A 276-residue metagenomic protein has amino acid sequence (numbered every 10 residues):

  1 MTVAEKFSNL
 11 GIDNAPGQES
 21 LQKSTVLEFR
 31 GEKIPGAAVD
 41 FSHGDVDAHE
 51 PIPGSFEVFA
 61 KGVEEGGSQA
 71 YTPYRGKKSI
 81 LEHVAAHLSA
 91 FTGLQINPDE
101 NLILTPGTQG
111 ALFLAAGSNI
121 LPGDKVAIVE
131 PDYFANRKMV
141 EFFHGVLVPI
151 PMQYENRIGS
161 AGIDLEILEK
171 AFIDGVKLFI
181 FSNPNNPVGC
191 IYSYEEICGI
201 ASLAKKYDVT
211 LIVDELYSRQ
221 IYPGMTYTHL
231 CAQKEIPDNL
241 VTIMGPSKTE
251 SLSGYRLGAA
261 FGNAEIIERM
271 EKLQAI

Functional and structural regions predicted by a protein language model:
A4, D13-P106, L114: N-terminal small-domain helix-loop-helix segment of the aminotransferase-like
A37-F41, A127, V148, I212 (+2 more regions): Hydrophobic/aromatic beta-strand patches that form the interior of the parallel beta-sheet core in alpha/beta enzyme
P51, G189, S251-G254: Active-site helix-initiating loop/hinge in glycosyltransferases
S68-L203, S218-P237, V241: Conserved core of the PLP fold type I
N183, L211-I212: Residue-level marker for buried hydrophobic side chains located in beta-strands that build the well-ordered beta-sheet
E215: Walker B catalytic acidic pair
Q233-I276: Conserved core segment of the aminotransferase class I/II
